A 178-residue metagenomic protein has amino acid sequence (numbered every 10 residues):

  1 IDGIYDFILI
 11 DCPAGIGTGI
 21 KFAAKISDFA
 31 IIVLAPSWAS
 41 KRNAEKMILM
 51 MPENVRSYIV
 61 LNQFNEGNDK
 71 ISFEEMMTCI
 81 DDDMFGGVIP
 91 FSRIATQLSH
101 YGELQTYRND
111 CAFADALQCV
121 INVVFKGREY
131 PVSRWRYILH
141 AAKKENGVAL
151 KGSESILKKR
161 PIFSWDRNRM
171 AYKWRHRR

Functional and structural regions predicted by a protein language model:
D2-G3, F7-G87, F91, T96-Q97: Conserved catalytic-core segment of NTP-binding enzymes
E53-R178: C-terminal lobe/tail of nucleotide-utilizing enzymes
